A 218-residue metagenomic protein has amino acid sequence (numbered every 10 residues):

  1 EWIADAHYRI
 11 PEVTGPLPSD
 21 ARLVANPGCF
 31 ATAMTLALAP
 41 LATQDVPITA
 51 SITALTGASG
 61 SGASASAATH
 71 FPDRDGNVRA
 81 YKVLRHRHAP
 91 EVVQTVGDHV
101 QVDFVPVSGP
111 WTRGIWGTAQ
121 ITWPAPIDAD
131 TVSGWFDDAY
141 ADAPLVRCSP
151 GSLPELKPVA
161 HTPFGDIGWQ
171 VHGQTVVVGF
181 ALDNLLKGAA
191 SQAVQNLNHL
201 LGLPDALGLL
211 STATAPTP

Functional and structural regions predicted by a protein language model:
E1-Y81, Q170-H172, L207, T212-P218: N-terminal Rossmann-like NAD(P) cofactor-binding subdomain of oxidoreductases, focused on the glycine-rich
P18, K157-P218: C-terminal helical cap and adjacent loop that interface with cofactors, partners, or active-site loops
N26, A54, I121, F180-L182: Short glycine-centered, acidic/aromatic-flanked micro-motifs in structured strand/loop junctions that mark active-site
T32-A33, I127, G188: Residues that form or flank phosphate/diphosphate-binding pockets in enzymes that use nucleotide phosphates
L36, P40, E91-T95, W135 (+2 more regions): Alpha-helical scaffold segments in soluble metabolic enzymes
T49, A58-G179: C-terminal substrate-binding/catalytic lobe of Rossmann-fold NAD(P)-dependent oxidoreductases
